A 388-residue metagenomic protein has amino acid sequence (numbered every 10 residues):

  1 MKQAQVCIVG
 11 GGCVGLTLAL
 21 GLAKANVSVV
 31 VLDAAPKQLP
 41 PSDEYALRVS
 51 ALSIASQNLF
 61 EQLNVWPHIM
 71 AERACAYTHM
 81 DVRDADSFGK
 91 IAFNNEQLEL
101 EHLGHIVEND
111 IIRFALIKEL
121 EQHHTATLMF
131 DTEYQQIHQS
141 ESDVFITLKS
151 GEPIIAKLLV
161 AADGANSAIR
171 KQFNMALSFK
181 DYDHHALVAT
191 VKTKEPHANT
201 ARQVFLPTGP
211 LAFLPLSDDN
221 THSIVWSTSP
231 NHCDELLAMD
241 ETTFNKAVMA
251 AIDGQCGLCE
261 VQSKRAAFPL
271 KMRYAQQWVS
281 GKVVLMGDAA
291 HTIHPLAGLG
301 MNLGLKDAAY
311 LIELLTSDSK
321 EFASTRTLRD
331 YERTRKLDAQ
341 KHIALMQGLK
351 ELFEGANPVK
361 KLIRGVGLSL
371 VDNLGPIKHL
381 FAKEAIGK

Functional and structural regions predicted by a protein language model:
A4-V31: N-terminal Rossmann-like FAD-binding beta1-loop-alpha1 element of flavoenzymes
V14, K37, N166: Conserved Rossmann-like nucleotide-cofactor binding loop
A23-Y45: Glycine-rich FAD pyrophosphate-binding loop
A46-D81: N-terminal FAD cofactor-binding segment of flavoenzymes
F60, E152, L158-L258, Q262-R265: Conserved FAD-binding catalytic core of PHBH/FMO-like flavoproteins
E61, A74-Q172, K180-H185: Conserved N-terminal helical subregion
H232-A323: FAD/FMN-dependent oxidoreductases across multiple families
E313-K388: C-terminal helical "tail/cap" subdomain of flavin- and related membrane-associated enzymes
